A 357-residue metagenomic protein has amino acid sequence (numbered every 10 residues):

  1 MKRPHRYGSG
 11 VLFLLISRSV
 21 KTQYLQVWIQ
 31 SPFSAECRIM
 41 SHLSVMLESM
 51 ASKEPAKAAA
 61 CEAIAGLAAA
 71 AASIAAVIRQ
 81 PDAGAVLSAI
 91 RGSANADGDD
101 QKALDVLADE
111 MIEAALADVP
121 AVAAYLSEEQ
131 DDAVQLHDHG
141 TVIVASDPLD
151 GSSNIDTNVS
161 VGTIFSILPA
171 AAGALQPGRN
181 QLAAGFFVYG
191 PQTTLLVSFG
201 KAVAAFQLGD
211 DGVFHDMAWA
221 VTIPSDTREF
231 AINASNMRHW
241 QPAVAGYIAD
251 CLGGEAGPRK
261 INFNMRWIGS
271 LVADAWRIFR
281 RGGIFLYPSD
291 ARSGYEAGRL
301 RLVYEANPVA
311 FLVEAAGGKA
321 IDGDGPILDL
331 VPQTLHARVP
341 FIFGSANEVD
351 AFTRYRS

Functional and structural regions predicted by a protein language model:
K2-F13, S17, I29: Positively charged N-terminal leader segments that act as targeting/secretion signals
R3, Y24, S31, C37: Cationic, low-complexity basic patches in intrinsically disordered or flexible, solvent-exposed regions
R6-G8, L25, A96: Intrinsically disordered, low-complexity segments enriched in small/polar residues
S17-T22, Q26, P32: Glycine-centered signal
F33, C37-A85, S93-N95, V106-S357: IMPase-like, lithium-sensitive Mg2+-dependent phosphomonoesterase catalytic core
D99-K102: Alpha-helical scaffold segments that form or flank carboxylate-/histidine-based iron centers
